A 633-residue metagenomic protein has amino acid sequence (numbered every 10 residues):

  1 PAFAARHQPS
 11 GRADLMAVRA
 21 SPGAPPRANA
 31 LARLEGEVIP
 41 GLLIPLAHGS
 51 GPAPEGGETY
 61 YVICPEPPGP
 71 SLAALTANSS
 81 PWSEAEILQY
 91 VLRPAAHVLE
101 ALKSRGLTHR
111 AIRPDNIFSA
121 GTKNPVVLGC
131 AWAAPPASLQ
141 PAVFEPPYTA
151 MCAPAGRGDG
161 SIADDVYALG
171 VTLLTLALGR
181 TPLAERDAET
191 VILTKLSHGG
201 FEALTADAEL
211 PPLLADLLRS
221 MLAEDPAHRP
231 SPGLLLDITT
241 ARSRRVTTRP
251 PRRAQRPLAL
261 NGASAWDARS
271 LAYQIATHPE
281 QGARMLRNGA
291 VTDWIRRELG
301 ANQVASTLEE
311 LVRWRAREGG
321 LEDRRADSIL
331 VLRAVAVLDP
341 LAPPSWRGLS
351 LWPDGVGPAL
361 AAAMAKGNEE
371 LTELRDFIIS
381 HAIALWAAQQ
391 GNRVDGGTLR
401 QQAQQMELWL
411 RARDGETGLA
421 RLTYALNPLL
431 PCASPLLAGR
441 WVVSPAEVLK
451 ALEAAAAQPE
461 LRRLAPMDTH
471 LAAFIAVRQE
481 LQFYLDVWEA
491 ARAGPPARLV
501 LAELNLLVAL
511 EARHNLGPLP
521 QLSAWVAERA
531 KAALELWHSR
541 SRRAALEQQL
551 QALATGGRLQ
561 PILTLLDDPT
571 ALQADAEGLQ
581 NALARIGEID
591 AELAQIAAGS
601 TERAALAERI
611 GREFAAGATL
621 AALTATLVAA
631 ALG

Functional and structural regions predicted by a protein language model:
E37-P52: Conserved HxN/HPN-centered segment at the entrance to the catalytic loop of eukaryotic protein kinase-like domains
E55-S71: Conserved short submotifs of the Hanks-type protein kinase catalytic core that shape the nucleotide-binding pocket
S71-S83: AlphaC helix of the protein kinase catalytic domain
V91-L92: Activation segment signature within eukaryotic-like protein kinase domains
L99-G121, P125-L128: Catalytic-loop of the protein kinase fold
E209-E224: Conserved C-terminal C-lobe helix
L222-L234: A conserved short helix/loop substructure at the end of the activation segment of eukaryotic-like protein kinase domains
